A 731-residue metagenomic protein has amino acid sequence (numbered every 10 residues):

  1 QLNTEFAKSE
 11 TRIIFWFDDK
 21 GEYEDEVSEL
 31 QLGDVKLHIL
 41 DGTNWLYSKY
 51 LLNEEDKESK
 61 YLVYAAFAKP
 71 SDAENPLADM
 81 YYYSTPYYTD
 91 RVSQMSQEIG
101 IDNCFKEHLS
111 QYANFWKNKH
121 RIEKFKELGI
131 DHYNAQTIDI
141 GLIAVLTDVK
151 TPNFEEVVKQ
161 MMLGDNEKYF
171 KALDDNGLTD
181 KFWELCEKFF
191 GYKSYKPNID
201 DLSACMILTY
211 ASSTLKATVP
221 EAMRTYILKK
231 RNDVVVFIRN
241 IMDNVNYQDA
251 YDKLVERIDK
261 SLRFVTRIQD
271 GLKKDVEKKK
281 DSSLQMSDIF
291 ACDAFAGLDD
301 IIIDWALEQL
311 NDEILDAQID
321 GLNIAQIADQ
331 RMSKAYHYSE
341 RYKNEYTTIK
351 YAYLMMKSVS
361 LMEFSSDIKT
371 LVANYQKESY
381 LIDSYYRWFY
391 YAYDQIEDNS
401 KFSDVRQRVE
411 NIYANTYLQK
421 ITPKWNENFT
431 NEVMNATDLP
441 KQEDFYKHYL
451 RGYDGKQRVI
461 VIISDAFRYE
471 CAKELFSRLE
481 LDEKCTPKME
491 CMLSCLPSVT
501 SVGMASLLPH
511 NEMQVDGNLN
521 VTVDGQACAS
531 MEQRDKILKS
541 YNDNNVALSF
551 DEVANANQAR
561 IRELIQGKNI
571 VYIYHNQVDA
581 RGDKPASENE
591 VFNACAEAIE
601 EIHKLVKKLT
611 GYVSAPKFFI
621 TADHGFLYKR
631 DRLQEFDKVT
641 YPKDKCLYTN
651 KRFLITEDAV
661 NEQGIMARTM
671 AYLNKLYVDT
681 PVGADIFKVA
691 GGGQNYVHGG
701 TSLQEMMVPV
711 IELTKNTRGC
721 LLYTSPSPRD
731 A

Functional and structural regions predicted by a protein language model:
Q1-R267, K274-K280: N-terminal, non-catalytic alpha-helical interaction modules of very large eukaryotic scaffold proteins
Q31-L32, L77-S84, L475-D482, A586-F592 (+1 more regions): Short secondary-structure boundary/capping segments
Y83-I140, V149, V158-Q160, G177-K181 (+3 more regions): His/Asp/Glu-rich, glycine-adjacent segments that coordinate divalent cations and/or stabilize oxyanion chemistry on
I412-N415, K424, D583-F618: A long, amphipathic alpha-helix that forms part of the scaffold/cap immediately adjacent to metal-dependent active
T437-F445, Y449-L493: Segments forming glycine/polar-rich beta-alpha architectures that bind adenosine-containing cofactors
V459-I460, V606-Q634: Metal-dependent active-site segment of extracytoplasmic phospho-/sulfohydrolases and closely related
H510-G517, F636-A659: Acidic, Ser/Thr-rich peripheral helices and adjacent loops at domain boundaries
Y723-A731: Conserved small/polar residues in nucleotide/adenosyl-binding loops
